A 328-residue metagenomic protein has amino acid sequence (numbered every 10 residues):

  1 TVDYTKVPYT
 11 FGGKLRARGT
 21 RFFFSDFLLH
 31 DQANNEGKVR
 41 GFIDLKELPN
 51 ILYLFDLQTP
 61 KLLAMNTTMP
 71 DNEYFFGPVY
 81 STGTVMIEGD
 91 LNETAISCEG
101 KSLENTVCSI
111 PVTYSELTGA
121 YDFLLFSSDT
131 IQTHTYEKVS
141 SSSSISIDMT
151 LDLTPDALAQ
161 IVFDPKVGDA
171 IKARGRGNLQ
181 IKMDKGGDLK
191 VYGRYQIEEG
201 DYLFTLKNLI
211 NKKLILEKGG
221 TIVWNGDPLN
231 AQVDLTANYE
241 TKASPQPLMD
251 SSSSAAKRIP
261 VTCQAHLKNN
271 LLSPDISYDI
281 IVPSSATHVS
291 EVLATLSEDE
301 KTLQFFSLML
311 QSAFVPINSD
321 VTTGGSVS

Functional and structural regions predicted by a protein language model:
V2-D320, S328: Strand-loop-strand
